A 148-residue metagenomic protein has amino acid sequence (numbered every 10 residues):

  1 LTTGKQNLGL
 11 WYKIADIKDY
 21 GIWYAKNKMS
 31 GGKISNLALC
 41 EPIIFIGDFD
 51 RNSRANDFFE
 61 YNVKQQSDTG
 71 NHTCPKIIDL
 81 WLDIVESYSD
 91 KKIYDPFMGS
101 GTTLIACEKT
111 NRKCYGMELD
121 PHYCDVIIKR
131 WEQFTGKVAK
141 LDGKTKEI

Functional and structural regions predicted by a protein language model:
L1-G116, D120-C124: Core catalytic lobe of class I
I128-I148: S-adenosyl-L-methionine
